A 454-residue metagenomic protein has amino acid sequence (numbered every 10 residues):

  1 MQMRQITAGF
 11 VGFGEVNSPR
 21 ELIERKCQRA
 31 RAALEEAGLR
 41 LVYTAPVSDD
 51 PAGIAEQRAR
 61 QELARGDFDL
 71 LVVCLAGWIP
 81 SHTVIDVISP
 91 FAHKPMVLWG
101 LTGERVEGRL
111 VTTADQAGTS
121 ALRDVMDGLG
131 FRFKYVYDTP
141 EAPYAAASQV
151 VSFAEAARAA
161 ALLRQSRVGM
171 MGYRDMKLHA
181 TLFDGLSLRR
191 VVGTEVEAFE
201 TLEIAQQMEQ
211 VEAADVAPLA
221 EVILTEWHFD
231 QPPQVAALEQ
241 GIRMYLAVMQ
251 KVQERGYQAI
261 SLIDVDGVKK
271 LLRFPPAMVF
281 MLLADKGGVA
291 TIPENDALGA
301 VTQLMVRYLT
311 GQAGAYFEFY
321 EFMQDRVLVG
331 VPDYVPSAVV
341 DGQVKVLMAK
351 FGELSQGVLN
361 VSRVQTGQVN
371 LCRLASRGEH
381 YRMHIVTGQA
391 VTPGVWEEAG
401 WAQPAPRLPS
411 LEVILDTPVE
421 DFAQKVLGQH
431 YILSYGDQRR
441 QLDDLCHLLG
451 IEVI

Functional and structural regions predicted by a protein language model:
M1-E35: N-terminal basic/disordered segments at the start of proteins
M3-A8, L41-V42, E104-P233: Cap/lid and interdomain-hinge subdomains that line or gate substrate/regulatory clefts in soluble alpha/beta enzymes
A55-F68, I85-I88, Y245-E254: Short, well-structured alpha-helical segments in soluble
F68-G77, V97-W99, Y257-L262: Periplasmic-binding protein-like
V87-T113, A121-D127, R132, M281-N295: Short, acidic/small-residue loops that bind anionic groups at enzyme active sites
V222-L309: Long, internal scaffold/assembly segments composed of regular secondary structure
G287-A399: C-terminal catalytic subdomain
Q356-I454: Extended hydrophobic packing segments that form well-structured cores
